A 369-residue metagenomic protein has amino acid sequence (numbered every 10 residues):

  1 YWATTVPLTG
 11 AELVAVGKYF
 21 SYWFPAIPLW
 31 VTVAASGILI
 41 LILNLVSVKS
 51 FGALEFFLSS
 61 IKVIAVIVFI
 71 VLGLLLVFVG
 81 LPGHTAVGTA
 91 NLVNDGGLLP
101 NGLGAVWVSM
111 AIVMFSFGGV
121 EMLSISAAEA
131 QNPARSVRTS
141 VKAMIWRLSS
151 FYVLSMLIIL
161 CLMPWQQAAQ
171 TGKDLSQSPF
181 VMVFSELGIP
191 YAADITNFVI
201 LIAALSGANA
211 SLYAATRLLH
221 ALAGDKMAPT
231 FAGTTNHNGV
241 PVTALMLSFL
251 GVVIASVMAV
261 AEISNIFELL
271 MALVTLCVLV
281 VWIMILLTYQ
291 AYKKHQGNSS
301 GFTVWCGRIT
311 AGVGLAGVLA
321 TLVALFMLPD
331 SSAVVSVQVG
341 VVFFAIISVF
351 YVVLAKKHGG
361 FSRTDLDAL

Functional and structural regions predicted by a protein language model:
Y1-L45, S50, I70, L201-A221 (+1 more regions): Hydrophobic transmembrane alpha-helices that form the core helical bundles of multi-pass secondary transporters
E12-V14, L43-K49, A228, G251-L270 (+2 more regions): Transmembrane helix-loop junctions in multi-pass membrane proteins
L13-V33, A65, A127-R135, T139-S150 (+2 more regions): Helix-loop-helix connectors at the membrane interface of multi-pass transporters/channels
G17, V31-V87, G118, V141-S149 (+4 more regions): Membrane-interface loop-to-helix entry segments
Y22, V93, S140-N209, A228-V274: TM-loop-TM module centered on a large, flexible mid-protein loop between adjacent transmembrane helices in multi-pass
S50, A291-H295, V352-L366: Membrane-interface capping segments at transmembrane-helix boundaries
F57-L58, F231-V242, L279-A333, D365-A368: C-terminal membrane-solvent junction of multi-pass transporters and transport-like membrane proteins
S60-A193: Helix-loop-helix junctions that connect adjacent transmembrane segments in multi-pass membrane transporters
